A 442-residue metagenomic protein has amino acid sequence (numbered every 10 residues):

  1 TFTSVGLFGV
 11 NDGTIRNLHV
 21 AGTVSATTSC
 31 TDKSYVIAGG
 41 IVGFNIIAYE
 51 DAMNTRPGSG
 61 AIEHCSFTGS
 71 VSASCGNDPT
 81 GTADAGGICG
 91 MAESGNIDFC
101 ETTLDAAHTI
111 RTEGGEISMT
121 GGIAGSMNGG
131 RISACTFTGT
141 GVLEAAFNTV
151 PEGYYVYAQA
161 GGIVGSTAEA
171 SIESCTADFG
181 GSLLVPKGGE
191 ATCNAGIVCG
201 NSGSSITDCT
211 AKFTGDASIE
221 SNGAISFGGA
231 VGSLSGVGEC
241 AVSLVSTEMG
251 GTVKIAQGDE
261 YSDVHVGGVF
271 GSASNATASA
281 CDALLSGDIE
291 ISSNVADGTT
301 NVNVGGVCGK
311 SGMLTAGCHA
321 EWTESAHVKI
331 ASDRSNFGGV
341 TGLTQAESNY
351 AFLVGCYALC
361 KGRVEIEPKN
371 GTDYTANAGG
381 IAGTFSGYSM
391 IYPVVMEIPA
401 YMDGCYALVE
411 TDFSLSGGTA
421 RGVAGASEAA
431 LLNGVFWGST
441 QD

Functional and structural regions predicted by a protein language model:
T1-D442: Predominantly extracellular beta-rich ligand-binding scaffolds that present long acidic/polar faces for carbohydrate
